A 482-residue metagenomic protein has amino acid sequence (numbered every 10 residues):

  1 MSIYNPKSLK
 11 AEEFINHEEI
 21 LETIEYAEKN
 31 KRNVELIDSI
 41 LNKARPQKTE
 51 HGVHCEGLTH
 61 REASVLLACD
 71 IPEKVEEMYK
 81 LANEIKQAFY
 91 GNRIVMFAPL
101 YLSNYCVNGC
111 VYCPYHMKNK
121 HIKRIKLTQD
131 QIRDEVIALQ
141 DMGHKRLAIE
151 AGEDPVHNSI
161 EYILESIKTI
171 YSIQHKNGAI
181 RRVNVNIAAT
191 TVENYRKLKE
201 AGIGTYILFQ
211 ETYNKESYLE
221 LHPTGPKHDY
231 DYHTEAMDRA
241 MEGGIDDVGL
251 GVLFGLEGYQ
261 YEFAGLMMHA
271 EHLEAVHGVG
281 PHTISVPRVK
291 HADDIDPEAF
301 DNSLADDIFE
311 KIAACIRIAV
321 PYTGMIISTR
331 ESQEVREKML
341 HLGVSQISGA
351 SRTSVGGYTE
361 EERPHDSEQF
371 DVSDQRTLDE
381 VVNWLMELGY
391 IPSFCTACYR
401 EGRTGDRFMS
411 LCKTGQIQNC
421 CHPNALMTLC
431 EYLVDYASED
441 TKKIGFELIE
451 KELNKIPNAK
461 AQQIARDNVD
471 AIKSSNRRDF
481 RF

Functional and structural regions predicted by a protein language model:
M1-G52, E337-L342, S351-F482: Radical SAM enzyme core and accessory elements
T49-I94: An N-cap/entry alpha-helix motif that binds or orients negatively charged groups
Y90-G91, V95-Q131: Canonical Radical SAM [4Fe-4S] cluster-binding loop centered on the CxxxCxxC motif and its immediate flanking residues
A98, V136, L164-Y171, Y195 (+5 more regions): Generic structural signal for well-ordered alpha-helices, preferentially at hydrophobic/aromatic core positions
M117-D134, A138-A240, D246-L256, G278-S285 (+1 more regions): Core AdoMet radical
A151, T205, D231-I295, L304-E334 (+2 more regions): Conserved C-terminal portion of the radical SAM core fold that forms the substrate/S-adenosylmethionine-binding
L221-K227, E298-N302, S367: Short glycine-enriched, charge-decorated loop/helix-capping segments at active-site entrances that position
